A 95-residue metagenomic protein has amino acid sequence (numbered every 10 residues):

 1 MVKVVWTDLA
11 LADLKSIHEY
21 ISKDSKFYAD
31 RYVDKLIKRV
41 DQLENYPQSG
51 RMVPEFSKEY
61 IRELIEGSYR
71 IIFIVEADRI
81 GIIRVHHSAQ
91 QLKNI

Functional and structural regions predicted by a protein language model:
M1-V2, I95: Absolute protein N-terminus
K3-S57: Basic, Lys/Arg-enriched alpha-helical interface segments
R39-D41, I61, I83: A short hydrophobic/aromatic micro-motif that marks alpha-helical segments and, especially, helix-coil
S49-M52, Y60, S88-Q91: Glycine-rich, flexible loop/turn motifs
S57-E63: Short, hydrophobic/aromatic-rich segments at coil-to-beta transitions
E66-Y69, I74-I95: Enriched for short, Lys/Arg-rich terminal
